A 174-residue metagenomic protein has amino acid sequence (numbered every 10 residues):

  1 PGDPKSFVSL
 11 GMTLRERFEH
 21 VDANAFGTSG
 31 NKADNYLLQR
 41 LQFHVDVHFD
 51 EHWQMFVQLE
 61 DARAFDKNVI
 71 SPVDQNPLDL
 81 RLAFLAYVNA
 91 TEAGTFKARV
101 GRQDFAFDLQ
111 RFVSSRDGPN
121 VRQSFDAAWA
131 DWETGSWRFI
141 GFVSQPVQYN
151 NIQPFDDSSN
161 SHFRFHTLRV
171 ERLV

Functional and structural regions predicted by a protein language model:
P1-D104, D126-E133: Beta-barrel outer-membrane channel/assembly domains of diderm bacteria
D22-S29, K67-V73, L109-D117, N150-S158: Outer-membrane beta-barrel translocator domains and adjoining extracellular loop/strand segments of Gram-negative
H52, T91-A98, R111-V174: Signature for the C-terminal beta-barrel architecture of outer-membrane proteins
